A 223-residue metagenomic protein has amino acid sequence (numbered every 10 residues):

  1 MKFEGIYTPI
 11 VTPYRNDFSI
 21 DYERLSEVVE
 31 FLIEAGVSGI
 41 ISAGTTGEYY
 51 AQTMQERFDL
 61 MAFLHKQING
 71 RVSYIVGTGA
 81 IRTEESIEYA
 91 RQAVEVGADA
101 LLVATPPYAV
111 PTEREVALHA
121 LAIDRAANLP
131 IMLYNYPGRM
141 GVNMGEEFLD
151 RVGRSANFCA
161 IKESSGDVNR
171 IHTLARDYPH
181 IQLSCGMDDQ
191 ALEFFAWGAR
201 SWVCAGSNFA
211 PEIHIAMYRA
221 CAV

Functional and structural regions predicted by a protein language model:
M1-G141, D150: Active-site beta->alpha loop and helix N-cap motifs at the rims of alpha/beta catalytic domains
R125-A126, P137-V223: Catalytic alpha/beta core domains of metabolic enzymes, predominantly
